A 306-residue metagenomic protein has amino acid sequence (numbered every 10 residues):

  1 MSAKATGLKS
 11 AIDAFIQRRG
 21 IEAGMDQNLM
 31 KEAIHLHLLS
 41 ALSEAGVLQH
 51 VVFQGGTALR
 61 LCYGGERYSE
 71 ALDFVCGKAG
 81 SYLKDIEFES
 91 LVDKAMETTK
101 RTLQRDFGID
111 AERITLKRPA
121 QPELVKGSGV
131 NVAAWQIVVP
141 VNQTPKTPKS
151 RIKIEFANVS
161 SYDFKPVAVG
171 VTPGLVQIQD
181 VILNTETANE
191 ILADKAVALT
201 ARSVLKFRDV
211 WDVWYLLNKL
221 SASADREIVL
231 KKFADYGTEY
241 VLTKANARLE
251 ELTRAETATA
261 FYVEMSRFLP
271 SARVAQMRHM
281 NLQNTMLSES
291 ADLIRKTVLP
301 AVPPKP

Functional and structural regions predicted by a protein language model:
M1-V51, C62-R67, G77-P306: Structured mid-to-C-terminal alpha-helical surface segments
Q54-T57: Glycine-rich beta-strand-to-loop/alpha-helix junction loops that act as flexible
L72-F74: Structural signature of FAD isoalloxazine-binding scaffolds in flavoprotein oxidoreductases
